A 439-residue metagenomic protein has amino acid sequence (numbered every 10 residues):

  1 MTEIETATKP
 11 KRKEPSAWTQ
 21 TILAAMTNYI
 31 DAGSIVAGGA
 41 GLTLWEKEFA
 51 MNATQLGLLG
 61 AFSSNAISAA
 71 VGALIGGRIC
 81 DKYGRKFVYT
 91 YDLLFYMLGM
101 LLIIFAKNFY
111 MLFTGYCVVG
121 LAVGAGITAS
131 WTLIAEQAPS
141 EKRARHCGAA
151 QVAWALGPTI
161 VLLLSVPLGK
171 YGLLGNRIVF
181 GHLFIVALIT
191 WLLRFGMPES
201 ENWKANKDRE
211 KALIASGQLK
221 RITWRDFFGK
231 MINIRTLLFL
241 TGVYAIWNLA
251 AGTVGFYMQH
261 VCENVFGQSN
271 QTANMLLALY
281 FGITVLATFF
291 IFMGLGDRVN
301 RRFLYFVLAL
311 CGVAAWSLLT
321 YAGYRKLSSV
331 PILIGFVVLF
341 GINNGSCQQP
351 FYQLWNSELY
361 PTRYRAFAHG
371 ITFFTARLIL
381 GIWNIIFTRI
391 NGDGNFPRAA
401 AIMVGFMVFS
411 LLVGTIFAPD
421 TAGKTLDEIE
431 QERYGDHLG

Functional and structural regions predicted by a protein language model:
M1-V36, K47: Cytosolic juxtamembrane N-terminal segment immediately preceding the first transmembrane helix of multi-pass
G38-G39, M231-V285, N384: Extracytoplasmic gate region of multi-pass secondary transporters
G39-V71: Extracellular/periplasmic helix-loop-helix junction of adjacent transmembrane segments in MFS-like secondary
A50, G84, F105-Y110, P139 (+1 more regions): Helix-breaking motifs and short loop linkers at transmembrane-helix boundaries and internal kinks in secondary membrane
V71-K107: Conserved MFS/SLC helix-loop-helix module at the cytosolic interface between two early adjacent transmembrane helices
A73-G84, A287-R301: Helix-to-loop junctions at the C-terminal end of transmembrane segments in multipass secondary transporters
G115-V152: Cytoplasmic helix-loop-helix junction between adjacent transmembrane helices in 12-TM secondary transporters
A144-K170, V186, F373-W383: Glycine-rich segments within core transmembrane alpha-helices of 12-TM secondary carriers
